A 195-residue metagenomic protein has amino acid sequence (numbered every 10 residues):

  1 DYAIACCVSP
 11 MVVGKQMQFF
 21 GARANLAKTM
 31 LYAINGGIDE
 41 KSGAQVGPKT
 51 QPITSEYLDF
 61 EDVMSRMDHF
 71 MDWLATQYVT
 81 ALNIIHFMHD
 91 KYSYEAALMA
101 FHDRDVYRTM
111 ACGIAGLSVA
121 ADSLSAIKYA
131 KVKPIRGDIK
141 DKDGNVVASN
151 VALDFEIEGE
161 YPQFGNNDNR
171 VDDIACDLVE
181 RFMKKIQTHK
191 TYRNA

Functional and structural regions predicted by a protein language model:
D1-A195: Conserved catalytic cores of very large enzyme subunits
